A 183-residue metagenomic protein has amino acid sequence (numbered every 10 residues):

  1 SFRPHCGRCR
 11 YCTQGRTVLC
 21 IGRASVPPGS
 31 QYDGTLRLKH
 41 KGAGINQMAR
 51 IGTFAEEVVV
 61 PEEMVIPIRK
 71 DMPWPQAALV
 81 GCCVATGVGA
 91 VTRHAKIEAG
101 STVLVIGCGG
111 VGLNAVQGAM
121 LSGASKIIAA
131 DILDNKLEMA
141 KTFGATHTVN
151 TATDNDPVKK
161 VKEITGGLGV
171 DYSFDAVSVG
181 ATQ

Functional and structural regions predicted by a protein language model:
S1-V65: Glycine-rich phosphate/adenylate-binding loop and adjacent beta-alpha elements of nucleotide- or dinucleotide-binding
R8, L113, T182-Q183: Glycine/Thr-rich phosphate-binding loops of Rossmann-like dinucleotide-binding domains
Q14, K70, I132: Short, conserved catalytic or interaction motifs in soluble domains
T17, E62-E63, K70-D71, A152-T153: Short loop segments at secondary-structure junctions
H40, G44-F54, K70-R93, V105-N114: A glycine-rich, Thr/Ser-enriched phosphate-binding loop motif common to dinucleotide/cofactor-binding enzymes
T102-C108, M120-T182: Adenosine-nucleotide cofactor-binding segment
A115, A119: Short hydrophobic alpha-helical segments of the AMP-binding
